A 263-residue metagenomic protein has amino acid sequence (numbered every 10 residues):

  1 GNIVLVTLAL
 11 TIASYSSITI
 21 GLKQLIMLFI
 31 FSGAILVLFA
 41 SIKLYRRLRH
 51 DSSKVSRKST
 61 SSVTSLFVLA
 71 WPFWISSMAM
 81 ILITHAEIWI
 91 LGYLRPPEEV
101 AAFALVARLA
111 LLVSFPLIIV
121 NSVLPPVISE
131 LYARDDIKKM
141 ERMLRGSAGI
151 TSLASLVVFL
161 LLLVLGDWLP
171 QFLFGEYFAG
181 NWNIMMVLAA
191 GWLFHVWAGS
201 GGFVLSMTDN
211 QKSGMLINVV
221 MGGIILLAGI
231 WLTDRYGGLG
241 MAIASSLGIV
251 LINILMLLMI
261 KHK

Functional and structural regions predicted by a protein language model:
G1, A190-N218: Membrane-interface junctions at transmembrane-helix termini in multi-pass inner-membrane proteins
G1-L48, V220-I224, G238-K261: Hydrophobic alpha-helical transmembrane segments
S14, I18, M78-L112, E130-L131 (+2 more regions): Helix-terminus/linker motif at the lipid-water interface of multi-pass membrane proteins
I18-F29, F39-T84, V127, R134-K138 (+1 more regions): Interhelical loop/hinge segments that connect adjacent transmembrane helices in multipass membrane
L22, S61-L69, F73, L91-L111 (+2 more regions): Interfacial/gating helices of multi-pass transporter permease domains
F29, S65-I81, H85, W89 (+8 more regions): Residue-level signature of transmembrane alpha-helical cores of multipass secondary-active transporters and flippases
P97-E99, I137-K138, R145, L163-L193: Interfacial segments at transmembrane-helix termini and the short loops linking adjacent helices
V106, A110-D135, V204-M207: Helix-loop junctions and terminal segments of transmembrane helices in multi-pass membrane transport/translocation
